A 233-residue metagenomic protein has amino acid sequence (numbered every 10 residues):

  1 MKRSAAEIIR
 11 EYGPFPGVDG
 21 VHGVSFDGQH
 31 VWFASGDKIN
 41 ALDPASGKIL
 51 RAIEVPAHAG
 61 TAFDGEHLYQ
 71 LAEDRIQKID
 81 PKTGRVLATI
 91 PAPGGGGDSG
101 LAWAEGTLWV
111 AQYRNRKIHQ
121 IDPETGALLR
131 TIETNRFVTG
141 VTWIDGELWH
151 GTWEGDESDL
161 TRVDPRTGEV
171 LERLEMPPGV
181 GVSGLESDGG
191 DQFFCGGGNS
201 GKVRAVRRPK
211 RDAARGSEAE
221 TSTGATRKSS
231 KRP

Functional and structural regions predicted by a protein language model:
M1-E7: Blade/loop signatures of beta-propeller domains
I8-F15, K48-I53, R85-P91, A127-I132 (+1 more regions): A short beta-strand motif characteristic of beta-propeller blades
F15-G28, V55-G65, P93-E105, N135-D145 (+1 more regions): Beta-rich, blade/repeat-based domains predominating in secreted/periplasmic proteins but also intracellular
V31-D37, L68-D74, V110-N115, H150-G155 (+1 more regions): Conserved beta-strand positions in repeat-built beta-propeller and related beta-rich domains
N40-A41, Q77, H119, T161 (+1 more regions): WD40 beta-propeller blade core
D43-G47, D80-G84, D122-G126, D164-G168 (+1 more regions): Short loop/turn segments that connect beta-strands within beta-propeller blades
T139-I144, H150-D159: Loop/turn-rich, solvent-exposed surfaces of beta-rich toroidal or solenoidal domains
V182-P233: Blade-level signature of beta-propeller repeat domains, shared across WD40, Kelch, NHL, RCC1 and BNR/Asp-box propellers
